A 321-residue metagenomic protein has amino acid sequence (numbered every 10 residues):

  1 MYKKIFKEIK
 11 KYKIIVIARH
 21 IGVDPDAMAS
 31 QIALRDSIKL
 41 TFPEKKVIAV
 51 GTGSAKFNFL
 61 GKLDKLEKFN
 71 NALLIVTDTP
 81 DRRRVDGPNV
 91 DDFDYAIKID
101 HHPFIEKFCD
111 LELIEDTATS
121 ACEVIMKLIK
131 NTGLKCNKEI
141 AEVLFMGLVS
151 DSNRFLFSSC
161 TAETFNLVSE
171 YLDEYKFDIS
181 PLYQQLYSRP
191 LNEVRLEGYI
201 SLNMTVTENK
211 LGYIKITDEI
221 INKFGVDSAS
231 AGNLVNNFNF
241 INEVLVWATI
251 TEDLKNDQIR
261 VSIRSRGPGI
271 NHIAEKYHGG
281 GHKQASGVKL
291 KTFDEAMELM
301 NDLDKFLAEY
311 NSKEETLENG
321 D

Functional and structural regions predicted by a protein language model:
M1-K4, D78, I129-N131: Short, motif-level signal for alpha-helix interfacial/capping segments enriched in acidic residues and aromatics/proline
Y2-N58, K65-A72, S150-D321: Hydrophobic helix-and-loop "lid/oligomerization" segment in the mid-to-C-terminal part of catalytic domains
A33-R35, D91-D94, I114-E115, N166: Glycine-rich, phosphate-binding/catalytic loops in enzymes
A49, V76, K98, L113-E115 (+1 more regions): Structural signal for conserved beta-strand scaffold positions within catalytic alpha/beta enzyme cores
N58-L111: Active-site cofactor/cluster-binding pocket
L63-K65, D86-P88, E112-E115, G133-K135 (+2 more regions): A generic local secondary-structure boundary/capping motif
E67-K68, N89-D91, I105-E106, C136-K138 (+3 more regions): Solvent-exposed alpha-helices and their adjacent loops that cap or buttress functional pockets in soluble metabolic
H102-E170: Short alpha-helices
